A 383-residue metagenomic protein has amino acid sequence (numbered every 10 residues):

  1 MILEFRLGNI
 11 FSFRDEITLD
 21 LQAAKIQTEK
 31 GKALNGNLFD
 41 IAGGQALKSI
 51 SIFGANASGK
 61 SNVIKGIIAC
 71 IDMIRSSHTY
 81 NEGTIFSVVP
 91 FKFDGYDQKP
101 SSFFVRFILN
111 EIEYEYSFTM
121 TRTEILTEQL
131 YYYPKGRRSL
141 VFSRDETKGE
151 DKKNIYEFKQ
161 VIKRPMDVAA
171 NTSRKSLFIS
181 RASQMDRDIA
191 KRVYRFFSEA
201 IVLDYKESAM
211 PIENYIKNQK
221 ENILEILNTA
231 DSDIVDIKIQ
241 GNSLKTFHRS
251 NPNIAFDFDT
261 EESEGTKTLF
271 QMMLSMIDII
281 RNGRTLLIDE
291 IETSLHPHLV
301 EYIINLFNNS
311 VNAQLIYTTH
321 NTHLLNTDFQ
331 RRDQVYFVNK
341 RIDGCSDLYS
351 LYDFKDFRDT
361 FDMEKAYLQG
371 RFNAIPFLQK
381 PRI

Functional and structural regions predicted by a protein language model:
M1-E4, S250, Y302-I383: C-terminal lobe/lid and adjacent interdomain/linker elements of RecA-like ASCE P-loop ATPase modules
M1-F5, D97-V105, L126: Short, hydrophobic/aromatic-rich segments at coil-to-beta transitions
I2-A69: Pre-Walker A-like glycine/lysine-rich segment at the N-terminus of P-loop NTPase domains
I10, E290-T293, T322: Conserved Walker B
G44-P90, L269-S275, Y302, T318: Phosphate-binding glycine-rich loops of NTP-binding sites
S49-A55, Q240-I277, R281, T285 (+1 more regions): Conserved ABC ATPase signature
E115-I239: Electropositive, glycine-dotted interaction segments that contact anionic polymers or phosphate-rich ligands
H296-E301: Short alpha-helix of the ABC ATPase nucleotide-binding domain corresponding to the H-loop/switch region
